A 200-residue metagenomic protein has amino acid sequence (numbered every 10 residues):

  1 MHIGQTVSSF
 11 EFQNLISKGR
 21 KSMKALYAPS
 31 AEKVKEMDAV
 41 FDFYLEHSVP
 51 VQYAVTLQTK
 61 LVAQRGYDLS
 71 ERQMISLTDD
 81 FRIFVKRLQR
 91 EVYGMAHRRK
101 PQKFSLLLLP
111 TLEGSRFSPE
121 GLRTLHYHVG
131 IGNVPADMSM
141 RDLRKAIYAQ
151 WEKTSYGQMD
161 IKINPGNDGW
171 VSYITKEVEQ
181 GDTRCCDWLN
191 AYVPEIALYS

Functional and structural regions predicted by a protein language model:
M1-L125, N133-S200: Right-hand nucleic-acid polymerase module
